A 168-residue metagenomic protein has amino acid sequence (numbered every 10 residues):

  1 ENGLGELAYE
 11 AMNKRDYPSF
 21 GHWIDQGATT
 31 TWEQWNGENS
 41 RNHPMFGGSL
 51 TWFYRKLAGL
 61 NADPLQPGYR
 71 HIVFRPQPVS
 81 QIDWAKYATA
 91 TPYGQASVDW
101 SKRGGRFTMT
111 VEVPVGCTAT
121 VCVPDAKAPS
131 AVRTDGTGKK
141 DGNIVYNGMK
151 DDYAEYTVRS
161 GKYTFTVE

Functional and structural regions predicted by a protein language model:
E1, E6-E168: Non-catalytic C-terminal accessory modules of carbohydrate-active enzymes
